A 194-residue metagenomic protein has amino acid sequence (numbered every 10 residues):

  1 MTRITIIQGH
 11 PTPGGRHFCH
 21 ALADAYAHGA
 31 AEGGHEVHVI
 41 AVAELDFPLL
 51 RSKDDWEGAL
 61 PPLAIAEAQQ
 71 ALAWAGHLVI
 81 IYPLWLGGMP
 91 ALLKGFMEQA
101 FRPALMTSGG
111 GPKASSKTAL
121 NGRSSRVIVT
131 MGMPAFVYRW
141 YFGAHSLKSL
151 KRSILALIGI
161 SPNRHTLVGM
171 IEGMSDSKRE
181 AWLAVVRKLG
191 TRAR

Functional and structural regions predicted by a protein language model:
T2-H35: N-terminal beta1-alpha1 ligand-phosphate binding loop
G9, V42, T130: Cofactor-binding loop segments of dinucleotide-utilizing enzymes, especially the Rossmann-like FAD- and NAD(P)+-binding
H17-A21, A91-G95, S177: Generic recognition of short, well-ordered alpha-helical segments
H35-D46, T166-G169: A short beta-strand-loop structural module common to alpha/beta enzyme folds
V42-L60, K178-R179: N-terminal beta-loop-helix "entrance" segment that forms/cooperates in small-molecule cofactor or anionic ligand
L60-L150: Helix-loop-strand module that forms the ligand-binding subsite of alpha/beta enzymes
V137-R194: Glycine-rich phosphate/pyrophosphate-binding loop and the adjoining helix
